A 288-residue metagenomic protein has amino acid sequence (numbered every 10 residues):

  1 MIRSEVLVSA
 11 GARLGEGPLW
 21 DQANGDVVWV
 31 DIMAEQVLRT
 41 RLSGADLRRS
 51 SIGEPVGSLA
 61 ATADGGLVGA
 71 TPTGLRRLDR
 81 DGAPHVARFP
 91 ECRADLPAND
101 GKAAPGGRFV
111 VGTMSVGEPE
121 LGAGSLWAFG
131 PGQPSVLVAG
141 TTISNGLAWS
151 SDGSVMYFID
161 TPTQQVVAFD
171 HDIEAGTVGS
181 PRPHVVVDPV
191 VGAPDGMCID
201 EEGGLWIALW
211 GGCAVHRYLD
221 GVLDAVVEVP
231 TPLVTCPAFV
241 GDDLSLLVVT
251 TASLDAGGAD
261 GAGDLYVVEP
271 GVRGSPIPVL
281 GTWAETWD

Functional and structural regions predicted by a protein language model:
R3-S9, A45-S51, P84-E91, Q133-A139 (+2 more regions): A short beta-strand motif characteristic of beta-propeller blades
A10-N24, I52-T71, C92-R108, L137-V155 (+3 more regions): Beta-rich, blade/repeat-based domains predominating in secreted/periplasmic proteins but also intracellular
D21-Q22, V27-M33, L67-T73, V111-E120 (+4 more regions): Conserved beta-strand positions in repeat-built beta-propeller and related beta-rich domains
Q36-L38, G74, G124-W127, Q165-V167 (+2 more regions): A short loop-to-beta-strand structural motif that recurs across blades of beta-propeller domains
D79-L137: Hydrophobic alpha-helical segments and helix pairs
Q165, F169, V185-V222: Loop/turn-rich, solvent-exposed surfaces of beta-rich toroidal or solenoidal domains
F169-T177, E269-S275: Short loop/turn segments immediately following beta-strands, especially the blade-tip and inter-blade linker loops
A238-D288: Blade-level signature of beta-propeller repeat domains, shared across WD40, Kelch, NHL, RCC1 and BNR/Asp-box propellers
